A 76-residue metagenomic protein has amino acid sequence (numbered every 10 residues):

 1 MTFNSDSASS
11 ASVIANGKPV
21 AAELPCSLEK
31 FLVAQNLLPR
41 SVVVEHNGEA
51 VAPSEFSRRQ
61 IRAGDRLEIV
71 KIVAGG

Functional and structural regions predicted by a protein language model:
M1-G75: Ubiquitin-like/PB1-type beta-grasp interaction modules and other compact soluble beta-rich domains
